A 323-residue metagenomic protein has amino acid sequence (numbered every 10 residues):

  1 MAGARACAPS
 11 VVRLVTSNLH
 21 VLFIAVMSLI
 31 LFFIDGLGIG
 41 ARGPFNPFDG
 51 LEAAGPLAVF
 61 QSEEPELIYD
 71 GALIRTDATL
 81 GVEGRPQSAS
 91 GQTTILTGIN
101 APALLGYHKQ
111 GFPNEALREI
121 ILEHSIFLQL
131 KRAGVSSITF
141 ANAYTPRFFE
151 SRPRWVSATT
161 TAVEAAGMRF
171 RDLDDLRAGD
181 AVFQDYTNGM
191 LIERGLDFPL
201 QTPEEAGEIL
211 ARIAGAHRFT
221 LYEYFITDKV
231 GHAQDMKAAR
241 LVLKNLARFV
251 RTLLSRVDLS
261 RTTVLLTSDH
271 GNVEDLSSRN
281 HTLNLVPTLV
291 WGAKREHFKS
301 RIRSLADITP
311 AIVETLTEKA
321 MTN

Functional and structural regions predicted by a protein language model:
M1-G3, V11: Short linear segments in intrinsically disordered or otherwise low-structure-confidence regions
L22-N323: Feature captures the catalytic ectodomains and active-site-proximal regions of enzymes that hydrolyze or transfer
